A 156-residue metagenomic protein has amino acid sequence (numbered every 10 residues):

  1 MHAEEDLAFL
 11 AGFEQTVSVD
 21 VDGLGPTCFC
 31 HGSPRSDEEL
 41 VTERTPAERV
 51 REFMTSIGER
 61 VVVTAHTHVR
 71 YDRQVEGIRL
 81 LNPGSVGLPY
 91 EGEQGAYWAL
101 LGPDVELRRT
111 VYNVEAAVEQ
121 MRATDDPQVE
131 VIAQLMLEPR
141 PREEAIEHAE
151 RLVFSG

Functional and structural regions predicted by a protein language model:
M1-V61: Conserved catalytic scaffold of divalent metal-dependent phosphoesterases
L10, H31, H66, G84 (+1 more regions): Divalent metal-coordination and catalytic microenvironments
E14-S18, V69-R70, A96-W98: Short, acidic/polar N-cap/turn motifs at the starts of alpha helices
G25-C30, V63-T64, R79-P83, L107: Short hydrophobic-aromatic micro-motifs
R35-D37, V61-Q74, L88-E93: Active-site environment of divalent metal-dependent phosphoester hydrolases
E48-E52, A65, R70, I78-L81: Internal, well-ordered alpha-helical scaffold/interface segments that support domain packing or protein-protein contacts
Q74-G156: Acidic, His/Gly-rich catalytic cores of divalent-metal-dependent hydrolytic chemistry
